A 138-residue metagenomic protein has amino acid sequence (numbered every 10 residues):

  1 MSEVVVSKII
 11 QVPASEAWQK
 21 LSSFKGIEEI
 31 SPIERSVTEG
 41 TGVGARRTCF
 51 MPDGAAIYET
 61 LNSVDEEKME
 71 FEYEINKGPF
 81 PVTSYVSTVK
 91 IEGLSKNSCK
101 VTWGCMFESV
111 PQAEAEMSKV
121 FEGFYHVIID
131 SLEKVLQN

Functional and structural regions predicted by a protein language model:
M1-G42: Hydrophobic ligand-binding cavity/cleft-lining segments
E3, C49, A113: Catalytic cores of transferase enzymes with a strong primary signal for eukaryotic protein kinases
A17-L21, I27, R47, L61 (+3 more regions): Hydrophobic pocket/interface hotspot
E29, T38, P52-S98, M106-V110: Hydrophobic-ligand binding "helix-grip"
V37-G40, C49, E92-G93, V120-G123 (+1 more regions): Juxtamembrane/interface motifs at transmembrane-helix termini
A45-M51: Short aromatic-glycine motifs in intrinsically disordered, low-complexity regions
K100, M106-N138: A conserved amphipathic terminal alpha-helix motif
